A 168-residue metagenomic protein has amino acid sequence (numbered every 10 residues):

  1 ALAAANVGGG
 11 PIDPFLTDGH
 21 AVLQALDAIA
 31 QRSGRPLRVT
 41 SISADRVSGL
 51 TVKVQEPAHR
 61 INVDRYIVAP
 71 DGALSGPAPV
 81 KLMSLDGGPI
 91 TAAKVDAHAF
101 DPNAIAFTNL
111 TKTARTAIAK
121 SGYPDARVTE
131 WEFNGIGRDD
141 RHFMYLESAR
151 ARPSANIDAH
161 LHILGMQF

Functional and structural regions predicted by a protein language model:
A1, A28-I29, T111-I118, T129-N134 (+1 more regions): A structural motif
A4-P11, A69-V95: Extended macromolecule-engaging scaffold surfaces, prototypically the DNA polymerase sliding clamp/PCNA/9-1-1 ring
A5-G49, R127-V128, D139, H162-F168: A cross-kingdom feature marking solvent-exposed beta-strand/loop segments within repeated, beta-rich binding/scaffold
P14-D18, S43, E56, N103-A106 (+1 more regions): Alpha-helix initiation/capping motif
H20, H59, H98, H142 (+1 more regions): Histidine (H) residue identity feature
Q31-Y66, W131-I157: Exposed beta-strand-loop-beta-strand "reactive/processing" segments of non-cytosolic proteins
N62-S84, A151-F168: A short, surface-exposed beta-strand/turn
P79-A126: Long, charged/polar, surface-exposed segments that mediate recognition or autoinhibition
